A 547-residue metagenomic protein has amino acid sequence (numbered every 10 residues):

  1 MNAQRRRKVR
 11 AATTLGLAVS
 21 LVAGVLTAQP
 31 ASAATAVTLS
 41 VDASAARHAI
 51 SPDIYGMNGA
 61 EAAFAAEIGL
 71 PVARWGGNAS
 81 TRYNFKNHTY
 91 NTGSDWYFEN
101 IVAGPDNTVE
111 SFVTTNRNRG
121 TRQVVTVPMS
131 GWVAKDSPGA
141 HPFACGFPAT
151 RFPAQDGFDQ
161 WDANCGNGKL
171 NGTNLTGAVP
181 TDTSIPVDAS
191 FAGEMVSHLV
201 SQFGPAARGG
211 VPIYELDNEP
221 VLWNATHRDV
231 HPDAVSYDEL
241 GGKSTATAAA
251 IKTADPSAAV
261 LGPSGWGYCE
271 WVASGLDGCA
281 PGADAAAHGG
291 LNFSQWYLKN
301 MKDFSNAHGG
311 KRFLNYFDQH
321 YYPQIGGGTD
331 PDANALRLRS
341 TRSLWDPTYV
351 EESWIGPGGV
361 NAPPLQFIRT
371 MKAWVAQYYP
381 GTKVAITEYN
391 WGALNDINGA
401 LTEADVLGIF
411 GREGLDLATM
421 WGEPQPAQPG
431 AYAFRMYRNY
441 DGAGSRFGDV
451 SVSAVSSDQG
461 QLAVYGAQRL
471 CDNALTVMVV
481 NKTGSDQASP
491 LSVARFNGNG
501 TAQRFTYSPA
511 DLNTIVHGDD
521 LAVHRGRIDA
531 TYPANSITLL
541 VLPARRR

Functional and structural regions predicted by a protein language model:
N2-A33: Secretory targeting and sorting signals
A34-N334: N-terminal catalytic cores of secreted or lumenal carbohydrate-active enzymes
Y55, D303-N306, N315-Q324, Y389 (+2 more regions): Substrate-binding cleft of secreted/luminal carbohydrate-active enzymes
V221-R228, G265-P281, D346-P357, M371-A400: Active-site clefts of carbohydrate-active enzymes
T245-T253, N315, Y321-N390: Glycoside hydrolase catalytic-domain groove-lining segments
D396, L407-A474, G498, A510: Glycan-recognition and catalytic regions of carbohydrate-active enzymes
D458-G498, T538-V541: Carbohydrate-binding surface patches
L521-R547: C-terminal beta-strand-rich structural cap/linker in extracellular carbohydrate-active enzymes
